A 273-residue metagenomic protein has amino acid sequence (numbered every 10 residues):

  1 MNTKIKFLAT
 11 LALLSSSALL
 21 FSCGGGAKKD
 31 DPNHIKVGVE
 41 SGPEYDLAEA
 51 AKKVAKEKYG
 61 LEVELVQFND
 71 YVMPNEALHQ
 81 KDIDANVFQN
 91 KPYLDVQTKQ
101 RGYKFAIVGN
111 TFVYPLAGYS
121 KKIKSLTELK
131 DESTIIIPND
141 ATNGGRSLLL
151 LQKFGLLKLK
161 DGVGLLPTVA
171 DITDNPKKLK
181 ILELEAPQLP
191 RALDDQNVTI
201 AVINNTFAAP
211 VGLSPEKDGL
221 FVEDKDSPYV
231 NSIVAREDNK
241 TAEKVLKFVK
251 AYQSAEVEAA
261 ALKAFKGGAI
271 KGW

Functional and structural regions predicted by a protein language model:
L19-S22: C-terminal motif of bacterial Sec signal peptides marking the signal peptidase cleavage site
H34, S41-V66, M73, A77-H79: Short, polar/charged alpha-helical segment
S41-G42, N69-Y71, K81, A85-D95 (+4 more regions): Beta->alpha turn/N-cap motifs
L65-E76, V163-R191: Short helix-initiation/N-cap motifs at beta->coil->alpha
H79-Q89, S133, L156, K177-K180 (+1 more regions): Alpha-to-beta junction loops
V108-L157, E258: A conserved helix-loop-strand patch within extracytoplasmic ligand-binding domains of the periplasmic binding
N110-S120, A209-Y252, K271-W273: Periplasmic-binding protein-like
N143-Q152, Y252-W273: Periplasmic-binding protein-like
